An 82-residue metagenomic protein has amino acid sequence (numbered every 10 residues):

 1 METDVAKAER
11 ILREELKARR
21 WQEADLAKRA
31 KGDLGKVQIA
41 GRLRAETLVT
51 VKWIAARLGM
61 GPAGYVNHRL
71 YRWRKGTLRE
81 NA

Functional and structural regions predicted by a protein language model:
M1-L26: Helix-loop elements that line ligand-binding/catalytic pockets
D4, G32-D33: Residue-level marker of regulatory loop/turn positions in helix-turn-helix DNA-binding domains and in histidine
A30-G32, L58: A short beta-turn/loop motif at secondary-structure boundaries
D33-V49: Short, amphipathic alpha-helical "recognition" segments used to contact nucleic acids or chromatin
R44, R69-L70: DNA major-groove recognition helix of helix-turn-helix
V49-K52, A56-R69: Short, basic interhelical loop/turn and adjoining N-cap of the next helix at nucleic-acid- or acidic-partner-contacting
T77-A82: Short Lys/Arg-enriched helix C-cap and helix-to-coil transition segments that create basic nucleic-acid-contact patches
